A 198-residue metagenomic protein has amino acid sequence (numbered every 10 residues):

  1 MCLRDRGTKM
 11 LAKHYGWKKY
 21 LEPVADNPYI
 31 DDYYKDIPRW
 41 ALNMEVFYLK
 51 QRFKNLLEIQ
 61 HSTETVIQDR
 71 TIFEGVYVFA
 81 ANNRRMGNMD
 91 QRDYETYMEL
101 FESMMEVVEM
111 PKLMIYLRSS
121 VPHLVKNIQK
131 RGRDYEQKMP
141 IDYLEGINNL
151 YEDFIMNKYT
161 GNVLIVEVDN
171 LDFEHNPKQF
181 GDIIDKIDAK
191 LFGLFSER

Functional and structural regions predicted by a protein language model:
M1-L3: Short, small-residue-biased leader/transition segments that mark boundaries at the very start of proteins
G7, L11: Hydrophobic positions on the alpha1 helix immediately C-terminal to the Walker A/P-loop
K13-Q51: Conserved substrate/cofactor phosphate-moiety recognition/catalytic segment in nucleotide-dependent phosphotransferases
Y20, L113-I115, L164-V166: Hydrophobic/aromatic beta-strand patches that form the interior of the parallel beta-sheet core in alpha/beta enzyme
V24-D26, I72-E74, S119-L124, N170-F173: Conserved nucleotide-binding/hydrolysis micro-motifs of P-loop NTPases
R52-D90: A basic- and aromatic-enriched beta-loop-alpha substructure that forms the phosphate/nucleotide- and DNA/RNA-contacting
Y77-N149: A glycine- and Lys/Arg-enriched "phosphate-lid" helix/loop adjacent to the NTP-binding pocket of small-molecule kinases
V125-R198: NTP-dependent small-molecule kinase module
